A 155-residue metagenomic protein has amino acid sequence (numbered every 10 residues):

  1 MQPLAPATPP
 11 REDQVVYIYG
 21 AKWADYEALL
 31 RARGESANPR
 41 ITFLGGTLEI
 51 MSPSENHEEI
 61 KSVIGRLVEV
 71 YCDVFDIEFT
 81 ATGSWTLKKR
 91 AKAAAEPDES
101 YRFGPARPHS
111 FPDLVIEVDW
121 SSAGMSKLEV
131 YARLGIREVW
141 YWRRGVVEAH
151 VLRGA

Functional and structural regions predicted by a protein language model:
M1-A155: Gly/Pro/Ser/Thr-rich low-complexity, intrinsically disordered segments predominantly at protein N-termini
